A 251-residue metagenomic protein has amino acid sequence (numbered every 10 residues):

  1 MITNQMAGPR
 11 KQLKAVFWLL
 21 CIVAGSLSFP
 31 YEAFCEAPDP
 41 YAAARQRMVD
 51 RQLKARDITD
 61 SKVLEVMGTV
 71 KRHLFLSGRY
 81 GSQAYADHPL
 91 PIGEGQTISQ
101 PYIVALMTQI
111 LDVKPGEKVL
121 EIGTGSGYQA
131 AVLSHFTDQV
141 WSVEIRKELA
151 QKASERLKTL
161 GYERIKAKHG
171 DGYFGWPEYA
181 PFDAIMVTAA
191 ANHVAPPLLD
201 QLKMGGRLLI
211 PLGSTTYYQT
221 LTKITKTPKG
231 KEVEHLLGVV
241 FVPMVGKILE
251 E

Functional and structural regions predicted by a protein language model:
I2, P9, L27, A33-A37: N-terminal alpha-helical modules
I2-L19: Bacterial N-terminal signal peptides that target proteins for export
M6, R10, Y41-A43, R47 (+1 more regions): General helical secondary-structure elements
F17-S28: Bacterial N-terminal signal peptides
A33-L120, A131-V132, F136, L149-Q151 (+2 more regions): Class I SAM-dependent transferase core
D112-E232: Conserved nucleotide-cofactor-binding alpha/beta core module
